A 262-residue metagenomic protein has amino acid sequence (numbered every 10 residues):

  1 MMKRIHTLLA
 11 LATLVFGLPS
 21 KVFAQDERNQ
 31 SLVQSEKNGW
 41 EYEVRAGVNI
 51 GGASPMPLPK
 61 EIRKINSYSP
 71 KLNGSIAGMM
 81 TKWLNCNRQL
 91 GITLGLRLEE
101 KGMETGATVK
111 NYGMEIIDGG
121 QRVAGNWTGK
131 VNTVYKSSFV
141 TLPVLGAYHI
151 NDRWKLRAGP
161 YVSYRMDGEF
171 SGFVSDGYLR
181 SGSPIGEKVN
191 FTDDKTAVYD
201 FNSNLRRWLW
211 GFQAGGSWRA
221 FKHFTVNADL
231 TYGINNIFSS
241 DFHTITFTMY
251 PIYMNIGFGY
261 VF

Functional and structural regions predicted by a protein language model:
M1-K37: Cleavable N-terminal export/targeting peptides
F23-W83, S163, G233, V261: Short glycine/proline- and aromatic-enriched beta-strand/turn motifs that initiate or cap beta-hairpins
W40-Y42, L72-G78, V140-V144, W210-A214 (+1 more regions): Hydrophobic, lipid-facing positions within transmembrane beta-strands of outer-membrane proteins
G52-K71, K101-S138, R165-L209, Q213 (+1 more regions): Extracellular/periplasm-exposed beta-strand and loop segments of Gram-negative cell-envelope proteins, dominated by
K82-C86, Y148-D152, A220-K222, F262: Outer-membrane beta-barrel strand-turn architecture
R88-L90, R153-L156, K222-A228: Repeated loop/turn-to-beta-strand initiation elements of outer-membrane beta-barrel proteins
S217-R219, H223-N235: A hydrophobic membrane-anchoring alpha-helix module
W218-H223, Y250-F262: Outer-membrane beta-barrel "beta-signal"
